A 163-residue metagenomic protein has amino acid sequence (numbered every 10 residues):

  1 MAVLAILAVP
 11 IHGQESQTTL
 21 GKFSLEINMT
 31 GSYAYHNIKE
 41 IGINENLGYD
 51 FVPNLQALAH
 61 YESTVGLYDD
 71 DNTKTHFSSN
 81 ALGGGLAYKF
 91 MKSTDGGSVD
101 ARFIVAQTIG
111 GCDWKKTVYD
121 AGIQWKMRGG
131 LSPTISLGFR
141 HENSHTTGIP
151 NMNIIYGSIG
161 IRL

Functional and structural regions predicted by a protein language model:
M1-A8: Bacterial N-terminal signal peptides
H12-A57, Y156-R162: Short glycine/proline- and aromatic-enriched beta-strand/turn motifs that initiate or cap beta-hairpins
G21-L25, N37-I43, H76-L82, D113-Y119 (+1 more regions): Residues that define the transmembrane beta-barrel architecture of outer-membrane proteins
I27-G31, I104-A106, R140-N143: Extracytoplasmic loops and strand-loop junctions of Gram-negative outer membrane beta-barrel proteins
A34-H36, Y68, I109-C112, S144-T147: A generic structural signal for short coil/turn motifs at secondary-structure boundaries
N46-P133, I161-R162: Gram-negative (and chloroplast) outer-membrane scaffold detector with strong preference for beta-barrel transmembrane
T134-T146: Low-complexity, intrinsically disordered Gly/Pro/Thr-rich segments
N143, M152-Y156, L163: Solenoidal tandem-repeat scaffolds enriched in leucines and small polar residues
